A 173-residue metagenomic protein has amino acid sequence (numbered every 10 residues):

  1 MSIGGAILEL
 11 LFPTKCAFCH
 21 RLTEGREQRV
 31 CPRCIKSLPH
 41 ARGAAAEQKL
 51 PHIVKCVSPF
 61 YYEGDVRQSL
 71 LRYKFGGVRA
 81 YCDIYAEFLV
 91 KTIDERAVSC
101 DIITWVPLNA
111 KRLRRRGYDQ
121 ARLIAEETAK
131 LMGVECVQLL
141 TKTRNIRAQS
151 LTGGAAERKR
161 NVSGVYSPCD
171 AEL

Functional and structural regions predicted by a protein language model:
M1-L173: Glycine-rich phosphate/pyrophosphate-handling loop used in enzymes and phosphotransfer proteins
